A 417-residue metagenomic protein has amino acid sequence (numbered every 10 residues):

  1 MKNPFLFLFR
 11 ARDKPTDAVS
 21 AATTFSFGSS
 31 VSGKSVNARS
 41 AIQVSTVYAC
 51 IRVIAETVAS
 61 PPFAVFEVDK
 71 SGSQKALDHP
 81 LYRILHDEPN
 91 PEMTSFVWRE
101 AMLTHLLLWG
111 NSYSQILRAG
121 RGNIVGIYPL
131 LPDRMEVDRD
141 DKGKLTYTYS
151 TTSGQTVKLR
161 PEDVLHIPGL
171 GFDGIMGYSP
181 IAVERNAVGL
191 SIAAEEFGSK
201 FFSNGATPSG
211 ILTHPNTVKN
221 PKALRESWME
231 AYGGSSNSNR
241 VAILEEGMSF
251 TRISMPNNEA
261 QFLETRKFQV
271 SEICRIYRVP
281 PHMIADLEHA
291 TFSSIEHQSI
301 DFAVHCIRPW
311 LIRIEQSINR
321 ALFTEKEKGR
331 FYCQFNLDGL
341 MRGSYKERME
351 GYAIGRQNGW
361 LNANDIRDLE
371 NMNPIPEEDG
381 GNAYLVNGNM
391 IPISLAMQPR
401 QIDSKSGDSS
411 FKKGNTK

Functional and structural regions predicted by a protein language model:
M1-F262, R266-F268, E272-R275, V279-H282 (+4 more regions): Structured, contiguous alpha/beta core segments that scaffold functional sites
I295-E296: Small-residue-rich helix-loop
E315, N319: A translation/RNA-centric and nucleic-acid-associated enzymatic feature enriched in Class II aminoacyl-tRNA synthetases
A321-G343: Generic long, charged, amphipathic alpha-helical segments
G351-Q357: Short, amphipathic alpha-helical "recognition" segments used to contact nucleic acids or chromatin
